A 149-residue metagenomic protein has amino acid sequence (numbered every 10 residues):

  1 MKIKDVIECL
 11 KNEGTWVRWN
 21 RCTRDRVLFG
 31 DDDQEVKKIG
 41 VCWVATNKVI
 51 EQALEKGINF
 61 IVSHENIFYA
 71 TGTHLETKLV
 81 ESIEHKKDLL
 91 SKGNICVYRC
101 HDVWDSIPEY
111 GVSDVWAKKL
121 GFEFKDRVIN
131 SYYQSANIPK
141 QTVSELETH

Functional and structural regions predicted by a protein language model:
M1-H149: Hydrophobic structural segments
